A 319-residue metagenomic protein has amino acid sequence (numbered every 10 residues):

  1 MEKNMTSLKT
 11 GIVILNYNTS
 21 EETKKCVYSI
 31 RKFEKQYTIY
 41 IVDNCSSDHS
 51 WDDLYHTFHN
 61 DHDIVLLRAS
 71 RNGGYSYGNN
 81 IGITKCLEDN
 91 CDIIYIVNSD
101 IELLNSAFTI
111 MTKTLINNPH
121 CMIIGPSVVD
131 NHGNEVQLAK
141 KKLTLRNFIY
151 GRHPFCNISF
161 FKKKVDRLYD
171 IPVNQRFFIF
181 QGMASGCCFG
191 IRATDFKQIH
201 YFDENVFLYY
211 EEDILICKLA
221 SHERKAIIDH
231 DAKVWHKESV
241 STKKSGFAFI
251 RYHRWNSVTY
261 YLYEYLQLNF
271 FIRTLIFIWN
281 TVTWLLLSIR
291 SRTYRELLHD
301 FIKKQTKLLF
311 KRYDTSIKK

Functional and structural regions predicted by a protein language model:
Y28-Y37: Short, acidic, metal-binding catalytic loop of nucleotide-sugar glycosyltransferases
S29, D43-L54, R71, L104: A conserved acidic beta->alpha catalytic loop
A69-D89: Glycine-rich, basic loop-to-helix element that forms the pyrophosphate-binding segment of sugar-nucleotide handling
N90-E102: Short beta-strand-to-loop acidic/aromatic patch adjacent to the donor-nucleotide binding site
E102-A139: Conserved donor NDP-sugar-binding/catalytic core segment of glycosyltransferases
L143-Q181: Short, flexible, basic/aromatic active-site loop/helix in glycosyltransferases
N174-R176, F180-K233: A short, conserved alpha-helix in the catalytic core of glycosyltransferases
C217, S221-E296: Active-site-adjacent helix/loop segment of glycosyltransferases that harbors family-specific signature motifs
